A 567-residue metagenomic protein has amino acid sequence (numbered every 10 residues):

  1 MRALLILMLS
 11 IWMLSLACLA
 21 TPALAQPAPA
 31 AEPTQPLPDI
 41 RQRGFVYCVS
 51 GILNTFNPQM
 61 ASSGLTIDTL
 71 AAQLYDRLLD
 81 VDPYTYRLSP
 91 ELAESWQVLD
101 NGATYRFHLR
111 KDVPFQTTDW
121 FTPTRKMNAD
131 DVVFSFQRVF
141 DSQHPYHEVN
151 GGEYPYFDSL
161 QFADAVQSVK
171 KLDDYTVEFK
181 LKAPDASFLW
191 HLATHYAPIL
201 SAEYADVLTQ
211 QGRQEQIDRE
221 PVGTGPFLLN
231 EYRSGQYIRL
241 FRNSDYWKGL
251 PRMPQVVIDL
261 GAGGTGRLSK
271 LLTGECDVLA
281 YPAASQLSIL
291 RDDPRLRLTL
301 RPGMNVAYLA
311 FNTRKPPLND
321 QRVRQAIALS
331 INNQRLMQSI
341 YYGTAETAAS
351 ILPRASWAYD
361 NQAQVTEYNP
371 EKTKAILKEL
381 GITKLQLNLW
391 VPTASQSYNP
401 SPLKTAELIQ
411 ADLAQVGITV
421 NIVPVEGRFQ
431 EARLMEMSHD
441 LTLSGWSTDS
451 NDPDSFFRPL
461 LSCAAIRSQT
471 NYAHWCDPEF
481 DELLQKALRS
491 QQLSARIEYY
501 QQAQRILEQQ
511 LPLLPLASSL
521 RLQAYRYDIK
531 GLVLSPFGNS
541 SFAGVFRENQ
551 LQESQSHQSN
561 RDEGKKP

Functional and structural regions predicted by a protein language model:
Q26, S234, K378-S450, L493 (+1 more regions): Ligand/substrate-recognition segments at binding pockets and active sites
A31, P38, M337, Q415-Q430 (+3 more regions): Extracytoplasmic/peripheral linker and loop segments enriched in polar/acidic and small residues with frequent Thr/Pro
P33, V46-N101, Q137, H144 (+1 more regions): N-terminal lobe/hinge region of extracytoplasmic solute-binding protein
D82-P83, D174-Y175, D185-P251, Q255 (+4 more regions): Gly/Pro-rich hinge or "lid" segments in bacterial periplasmic/extracellular proteins
E94-Y146, E178, K270, P317: Aromatic- and charge-enriched surface segment that lines or borders ligand/interaction sites
H108, D131, F140-D141, P145-A205: Surface-exposed binding/hinge segments that line and control ligand-binding clefts or catalytic entry sites
G212-D218, N243-I289, A406, T419: Ligand-site clamp/hinge motif
R239-R242, L318-A411, Q415, C476 (+3 more regions): Append "and occasionally in soluble cytosolic enzymes with long acidic Gly/Pro-rich linkers
